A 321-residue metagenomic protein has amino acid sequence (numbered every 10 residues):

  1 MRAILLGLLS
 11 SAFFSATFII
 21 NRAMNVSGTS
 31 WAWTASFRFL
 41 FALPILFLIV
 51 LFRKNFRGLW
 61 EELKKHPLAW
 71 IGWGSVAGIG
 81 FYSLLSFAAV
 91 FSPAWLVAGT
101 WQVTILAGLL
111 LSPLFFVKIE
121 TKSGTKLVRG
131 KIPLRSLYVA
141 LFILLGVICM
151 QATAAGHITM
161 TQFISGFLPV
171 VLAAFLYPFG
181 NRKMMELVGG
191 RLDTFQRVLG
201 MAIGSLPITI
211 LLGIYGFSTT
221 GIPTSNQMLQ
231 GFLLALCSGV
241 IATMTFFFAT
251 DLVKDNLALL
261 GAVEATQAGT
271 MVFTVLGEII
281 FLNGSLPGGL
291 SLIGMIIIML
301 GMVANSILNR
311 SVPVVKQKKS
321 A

Functional and structural regions predicted by a protein language model:
M1-F37, S75, L84, V139-I148 (+5 more regions): Glycine-/small-residue-enriched transmembrane alpha-helix faces in small-molecule transporters and effluxers
S11, F37, L96-T104, L187-S205 (+1 more regions): Helix-helix packing/entry segments at the starts of transmembrane helices
F13, N55-W101, I143, C149 (+1 more regions): Specific transmembrane alpha-helical segments of multi-pass solute transporters/efflux pumps, especially DMT/EamA
T29-G80, A107-S112, F142, F175-G180 (+4 more regions): Transmembrane alpha-helices of multi-pass small-molecule transport proteins
W33, L40, S86-K131, A258-I279: Specific alpha-helical transmembrane segments that line the substrate/conduction pathway and gating interfaces
A42-L63, L144-M160, S205-Q227, L276-I280 (+1 more regions): Membrane-interface helix-cap regions at the ends of transmembrane helices in multi-pass membrane proteins
L46, L110-P113, R129-A154, G288-N309: Hydrophobic transmembrane alpha-helices of multi-pass small-molecule transport proteins
I119-E120, A258-A321: C-terminal-most transmembrane helix of multi-pass membrane proteins
